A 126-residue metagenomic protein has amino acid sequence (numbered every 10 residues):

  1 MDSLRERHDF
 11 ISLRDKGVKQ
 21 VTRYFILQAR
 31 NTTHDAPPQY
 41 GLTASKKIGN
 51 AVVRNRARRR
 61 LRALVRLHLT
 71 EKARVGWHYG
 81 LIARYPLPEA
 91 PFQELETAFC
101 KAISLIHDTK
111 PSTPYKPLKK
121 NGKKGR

Functional and structural regions predicted by a protein language model:
M1-R126: Positively charged, solvent-exposed patches that mediate nucleic-acid binding
